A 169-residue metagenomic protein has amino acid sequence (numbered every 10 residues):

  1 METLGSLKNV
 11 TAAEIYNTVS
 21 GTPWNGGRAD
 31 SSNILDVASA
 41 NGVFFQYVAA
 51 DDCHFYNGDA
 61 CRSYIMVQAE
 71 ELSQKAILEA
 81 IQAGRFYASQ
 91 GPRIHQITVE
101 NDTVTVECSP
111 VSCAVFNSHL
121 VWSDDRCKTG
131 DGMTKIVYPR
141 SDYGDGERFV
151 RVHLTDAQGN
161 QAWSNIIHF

Functional and structural regions predicted by a protein language model:
E2-F169: Charged catalytic cores and adjacent phosphate/nucleic-acid-binding surfaces used for phosphate/nucleic-acid chemistry
